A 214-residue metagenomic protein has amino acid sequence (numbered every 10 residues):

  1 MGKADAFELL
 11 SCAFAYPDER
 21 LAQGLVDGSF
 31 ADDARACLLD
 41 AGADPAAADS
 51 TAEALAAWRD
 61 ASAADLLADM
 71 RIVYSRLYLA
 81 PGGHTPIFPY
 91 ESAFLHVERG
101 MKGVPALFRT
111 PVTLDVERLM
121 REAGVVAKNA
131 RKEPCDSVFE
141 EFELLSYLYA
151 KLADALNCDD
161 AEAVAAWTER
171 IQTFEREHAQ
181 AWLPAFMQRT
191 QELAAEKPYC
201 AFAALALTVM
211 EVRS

Functional and structural regions predicted by a protein language model:
M1-S214: Surface/interface-facing alpha-helical segments and adjacent flexible terminal/loop regions used for partner/assembly
